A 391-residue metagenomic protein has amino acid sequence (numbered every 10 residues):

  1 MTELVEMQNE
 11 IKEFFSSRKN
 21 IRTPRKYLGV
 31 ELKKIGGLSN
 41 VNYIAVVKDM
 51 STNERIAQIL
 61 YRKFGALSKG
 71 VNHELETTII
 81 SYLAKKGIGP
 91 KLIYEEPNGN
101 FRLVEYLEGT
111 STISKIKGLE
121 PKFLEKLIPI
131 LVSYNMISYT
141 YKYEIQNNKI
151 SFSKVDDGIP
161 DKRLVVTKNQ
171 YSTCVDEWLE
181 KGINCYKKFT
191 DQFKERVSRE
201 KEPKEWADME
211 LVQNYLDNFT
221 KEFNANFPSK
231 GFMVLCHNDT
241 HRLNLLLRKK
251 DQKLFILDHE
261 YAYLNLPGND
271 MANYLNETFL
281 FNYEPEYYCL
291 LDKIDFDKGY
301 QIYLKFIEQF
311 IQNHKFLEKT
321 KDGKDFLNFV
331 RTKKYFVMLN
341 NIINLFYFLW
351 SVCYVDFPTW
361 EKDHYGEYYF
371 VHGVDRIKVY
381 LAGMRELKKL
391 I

Functional and structural regions predicted by a protein language model:
M7-P24, Y139-E144, S153-K154, I159-N238 (+3 more regions): An alpha-helical support segment within catalytic cores of ATP-dependent transferases
P24-K33: Conserved N-terminal boundary motif of the eukaryotic protein kinase catalytic domain
K33-K34, S39-N184, W206, N226-F232: ATP-binding pocket architecture of kinase catalytic cores
I35-A57, D217-N269: Active-site acidic catalytic loop and adjacent metal/ATP-binding pocket of ATP-dependent phosphoryl transfer enzymes
S68, S111, L245, L264-L266 (+1 more regions): Conserved protein kinase catalytic core
K122-K126, C174, K204-Y215, F219 (+2 more regions): Extended, well-ordered alpha-helical scaffold segments
G268-T320, N341-W360: Active-site activation/catalytic loop segments of kinase-like enzymes and analogous catalytic loops in related
L317-V330, I343-I391: ATP/Mg2+ or Mg2+-diphosphate-binding catalytic cores that bind nucleotide phosphates or diphosphates via glycine-rich
